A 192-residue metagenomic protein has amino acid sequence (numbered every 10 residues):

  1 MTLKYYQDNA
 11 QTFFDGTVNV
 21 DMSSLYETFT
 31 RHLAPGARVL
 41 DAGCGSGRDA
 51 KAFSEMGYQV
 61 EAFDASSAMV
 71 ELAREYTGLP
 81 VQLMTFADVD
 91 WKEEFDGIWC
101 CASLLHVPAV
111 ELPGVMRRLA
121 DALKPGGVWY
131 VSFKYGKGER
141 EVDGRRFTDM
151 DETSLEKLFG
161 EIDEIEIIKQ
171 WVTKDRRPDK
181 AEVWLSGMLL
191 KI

Functional and structural regions predicted by a protein language model:
M1-E93, V110-G114, R118, V128-I192: Class I (Rossmann-like) S-adenosyl-L-methionine-dependent methyltransferase catalytic domain, capturing the SAM-binding
D96: Conserved acidic residues
W99-C100: A conserved beta-strand element that flanks and buttresses the S-adenosyl-L-methionine
S103: Hydrophobic adenine-recognition pocket in adenosine-nucleotide-binding enzymes
P108, L123-K124: Helix-to-beta-strand junctions that scaffold the AdoMet/dcAdoMet cofactor pocket in Class I SAM-dependent enzymes
